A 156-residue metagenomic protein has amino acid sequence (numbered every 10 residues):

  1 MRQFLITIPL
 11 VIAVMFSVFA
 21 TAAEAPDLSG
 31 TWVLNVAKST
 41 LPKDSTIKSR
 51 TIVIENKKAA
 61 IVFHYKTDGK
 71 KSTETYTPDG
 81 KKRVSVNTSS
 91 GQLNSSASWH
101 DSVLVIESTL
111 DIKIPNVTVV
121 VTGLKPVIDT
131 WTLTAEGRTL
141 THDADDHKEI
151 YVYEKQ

Functional and structural regions predicted by a protein language model:
M1-T7: Positively charged n-region of N-terminal signal peptides that target proteins for export
T7-S17: Bacterial N-terminal signal peptides
A22-Q156: Hydrophobic small-molecule pocket/channel-lining residues, especially in calycin-type beta-barrels
